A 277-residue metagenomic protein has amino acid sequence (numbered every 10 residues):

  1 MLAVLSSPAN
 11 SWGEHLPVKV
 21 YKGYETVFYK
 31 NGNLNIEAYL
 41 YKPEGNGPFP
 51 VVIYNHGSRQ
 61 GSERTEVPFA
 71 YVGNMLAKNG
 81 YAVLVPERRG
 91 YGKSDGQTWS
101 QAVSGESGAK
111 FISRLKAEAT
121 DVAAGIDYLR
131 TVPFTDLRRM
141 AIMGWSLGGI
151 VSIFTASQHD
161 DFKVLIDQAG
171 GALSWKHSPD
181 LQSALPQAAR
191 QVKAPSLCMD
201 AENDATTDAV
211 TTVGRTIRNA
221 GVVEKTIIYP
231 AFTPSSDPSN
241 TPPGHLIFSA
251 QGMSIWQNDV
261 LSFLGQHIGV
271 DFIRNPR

Functional and structural regions predicted by a protein language model:
W12-N46: N-terminal cap/lid segment of alpha/beta-hydrolase-fold proteins
G47-F49, G57-D95, S174-W175, T206-T207: Short substrate-entry loop that stabilizes the transition state in hydrolases
N55, P86-R88, Q168, Y229: Alpha/beta-hydrolase
S104-P133: Alpha/beta-hydrolase active-site loop
F134-G144: Alpha/beta-hydrolase fold nucleophile elbow
G144-G148, S152: Gly/Ala-rich beta-loop-alpha elbow adjacent to hydrolase catalytic centers
V164, A169-K225: The feature captures the conserved acid-bearing segment of alpha/beta-hydrolase catalytic domains
V223-R277: C-terminal catalytic histidine-bearing segment of alpha/beta-hydrolase fold enzymes
